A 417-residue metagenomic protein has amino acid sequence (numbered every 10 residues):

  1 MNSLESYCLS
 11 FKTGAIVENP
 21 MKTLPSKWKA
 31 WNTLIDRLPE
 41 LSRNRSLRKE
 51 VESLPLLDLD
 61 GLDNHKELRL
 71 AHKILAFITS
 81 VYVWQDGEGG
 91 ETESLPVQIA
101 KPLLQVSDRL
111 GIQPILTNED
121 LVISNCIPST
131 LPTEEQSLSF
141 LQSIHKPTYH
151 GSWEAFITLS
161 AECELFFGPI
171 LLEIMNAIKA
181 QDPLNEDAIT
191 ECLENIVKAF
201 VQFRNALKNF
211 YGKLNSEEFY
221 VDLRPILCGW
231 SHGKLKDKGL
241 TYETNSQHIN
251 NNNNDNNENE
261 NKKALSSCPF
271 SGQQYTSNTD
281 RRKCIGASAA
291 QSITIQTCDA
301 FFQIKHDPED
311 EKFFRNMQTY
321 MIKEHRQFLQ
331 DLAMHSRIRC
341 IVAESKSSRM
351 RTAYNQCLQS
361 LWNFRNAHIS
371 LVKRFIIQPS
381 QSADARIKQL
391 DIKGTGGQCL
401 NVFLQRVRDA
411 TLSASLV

Functional and structural regions predicted by a protein language model:
M1-N251, E258-V417: Surface-exposed peri-terminal alpha-helical interaction modules
